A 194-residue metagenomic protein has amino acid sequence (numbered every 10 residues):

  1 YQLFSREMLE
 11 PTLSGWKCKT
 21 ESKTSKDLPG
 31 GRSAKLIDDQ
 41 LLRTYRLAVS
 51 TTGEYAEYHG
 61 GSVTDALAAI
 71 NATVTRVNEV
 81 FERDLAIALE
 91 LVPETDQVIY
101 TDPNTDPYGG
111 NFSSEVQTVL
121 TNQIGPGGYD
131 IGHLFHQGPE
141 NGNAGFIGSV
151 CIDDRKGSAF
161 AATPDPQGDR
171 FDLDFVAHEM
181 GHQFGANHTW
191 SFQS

Functional and structural regions predicted by a protein language model:
Q2-D154, Q167: Fold-level signature of zinc-dependent metallopeptidase catalytic domains
G61, A66, S158-A177: Short pre-active-site segment immediately N-terminal to the catalytic Zn-binding motif
V77, H133, D174-T189: Active-site recognition of the HExxH zinc-binding catalytic motif
W190-S194: Post-HEXXH active-site segment of zinc metalloproteases
